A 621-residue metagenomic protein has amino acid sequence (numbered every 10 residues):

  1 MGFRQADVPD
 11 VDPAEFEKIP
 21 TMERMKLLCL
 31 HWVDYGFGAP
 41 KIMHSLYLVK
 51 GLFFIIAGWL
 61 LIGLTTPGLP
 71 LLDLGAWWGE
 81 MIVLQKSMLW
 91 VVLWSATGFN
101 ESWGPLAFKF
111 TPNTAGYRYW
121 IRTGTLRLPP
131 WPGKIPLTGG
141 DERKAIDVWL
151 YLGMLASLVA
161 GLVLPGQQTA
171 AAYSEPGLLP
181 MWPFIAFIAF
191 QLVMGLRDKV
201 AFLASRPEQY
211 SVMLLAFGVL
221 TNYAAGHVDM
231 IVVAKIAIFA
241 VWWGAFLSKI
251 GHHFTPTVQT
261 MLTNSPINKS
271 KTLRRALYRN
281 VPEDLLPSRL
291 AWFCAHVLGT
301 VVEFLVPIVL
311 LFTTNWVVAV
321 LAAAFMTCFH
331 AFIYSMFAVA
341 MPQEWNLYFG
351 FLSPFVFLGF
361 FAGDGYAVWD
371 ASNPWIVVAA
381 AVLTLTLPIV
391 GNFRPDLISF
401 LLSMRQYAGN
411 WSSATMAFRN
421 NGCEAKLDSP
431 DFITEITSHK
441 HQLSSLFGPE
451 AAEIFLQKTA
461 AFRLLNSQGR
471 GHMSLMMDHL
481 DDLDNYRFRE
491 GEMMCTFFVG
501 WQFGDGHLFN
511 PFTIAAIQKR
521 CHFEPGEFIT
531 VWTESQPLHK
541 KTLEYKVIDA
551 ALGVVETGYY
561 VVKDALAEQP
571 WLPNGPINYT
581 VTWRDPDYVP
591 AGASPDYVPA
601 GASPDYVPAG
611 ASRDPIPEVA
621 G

Functional and structural regions predicted by a protein language model:
G2-G592, Y597, Y606, G610 (+1 more regions): Alpha-helical membrane-anchoring segments
G601: Alpha-helical polar/charged "hotspots" used for coordination or helix-helix interfaces
